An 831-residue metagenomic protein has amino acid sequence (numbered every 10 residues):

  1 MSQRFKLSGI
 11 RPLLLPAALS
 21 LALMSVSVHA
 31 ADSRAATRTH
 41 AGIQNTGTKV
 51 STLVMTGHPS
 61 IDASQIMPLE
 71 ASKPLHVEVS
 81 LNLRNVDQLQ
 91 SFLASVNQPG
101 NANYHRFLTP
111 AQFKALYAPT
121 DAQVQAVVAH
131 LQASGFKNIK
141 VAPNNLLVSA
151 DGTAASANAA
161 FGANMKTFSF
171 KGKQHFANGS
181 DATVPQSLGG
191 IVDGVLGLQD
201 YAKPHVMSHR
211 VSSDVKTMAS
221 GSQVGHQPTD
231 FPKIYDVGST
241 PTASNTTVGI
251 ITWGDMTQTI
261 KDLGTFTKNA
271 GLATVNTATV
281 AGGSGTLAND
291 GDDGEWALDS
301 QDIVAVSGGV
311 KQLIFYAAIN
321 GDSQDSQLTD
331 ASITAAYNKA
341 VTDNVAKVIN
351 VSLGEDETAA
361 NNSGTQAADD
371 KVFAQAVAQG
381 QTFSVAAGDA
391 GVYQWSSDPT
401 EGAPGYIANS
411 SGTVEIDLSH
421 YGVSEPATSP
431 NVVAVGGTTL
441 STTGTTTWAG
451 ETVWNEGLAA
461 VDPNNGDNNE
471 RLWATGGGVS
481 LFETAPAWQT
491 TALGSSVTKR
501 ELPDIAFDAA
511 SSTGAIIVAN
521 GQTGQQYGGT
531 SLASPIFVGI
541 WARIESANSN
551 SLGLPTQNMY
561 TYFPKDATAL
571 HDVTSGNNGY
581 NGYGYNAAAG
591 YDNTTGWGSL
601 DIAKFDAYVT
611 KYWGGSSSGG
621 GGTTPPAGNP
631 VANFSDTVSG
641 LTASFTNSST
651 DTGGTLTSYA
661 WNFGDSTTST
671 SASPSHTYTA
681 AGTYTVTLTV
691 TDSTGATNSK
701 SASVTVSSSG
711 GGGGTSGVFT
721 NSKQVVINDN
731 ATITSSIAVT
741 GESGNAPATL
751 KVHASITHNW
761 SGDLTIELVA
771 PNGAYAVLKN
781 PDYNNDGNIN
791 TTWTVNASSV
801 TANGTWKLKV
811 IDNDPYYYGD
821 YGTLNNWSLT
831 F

Functional and structural regions predicted by a protein language model:
S2-H29: Gram-negative bacterial Sec-dependent N-terminal signal peptides
R34-K140, S149, A154-A434, T475 (+5 more regions): Substrate-binding/charge-relay-adjacent region of secreted/lumenal peptidase catalytic domains
A434-G466, R471: Polar, glycine-rich mid-to-C-terminal structural blocks that act as macromolecule-binding/assembly scaffolds
T439, T443, A492, V538 (+2 more regions): An often Trp-containing, charged/polar helix-loop segment at the C-terminal end of enzyme catalytic cores
Q526-A542: C-terminal substrate/ligand-recognition segments
Y591-T623, N826-F831: A recurrent domain-boundary module in secreted/ectodomain proteins
S617-G711: Extracellular/lumenal mature domains of secreted and surface-exposed proteins
S707-F831: Loop and turn regions of beta-sandwich accessory domains that flank beta-strands and are enriched in small/polar
